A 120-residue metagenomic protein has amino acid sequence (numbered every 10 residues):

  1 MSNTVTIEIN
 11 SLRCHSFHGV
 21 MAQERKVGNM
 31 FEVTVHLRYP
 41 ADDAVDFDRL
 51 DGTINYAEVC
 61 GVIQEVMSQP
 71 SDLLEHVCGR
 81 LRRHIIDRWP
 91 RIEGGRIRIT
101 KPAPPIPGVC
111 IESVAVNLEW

Functional and structural regions predicted by a protein language model:
M1-W120: N-terminal, polar/charged subdomain of small-to-medium soluble alpha/beta proteins
